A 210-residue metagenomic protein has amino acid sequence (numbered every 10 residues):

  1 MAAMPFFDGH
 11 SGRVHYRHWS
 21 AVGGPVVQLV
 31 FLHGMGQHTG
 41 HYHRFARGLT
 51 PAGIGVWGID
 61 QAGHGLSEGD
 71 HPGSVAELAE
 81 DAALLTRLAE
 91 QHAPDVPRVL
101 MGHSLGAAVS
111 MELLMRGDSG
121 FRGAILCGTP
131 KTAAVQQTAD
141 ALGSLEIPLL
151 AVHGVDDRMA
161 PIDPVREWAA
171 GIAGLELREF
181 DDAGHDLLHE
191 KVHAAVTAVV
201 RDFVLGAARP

Functional and structural regions predicted by a protein language model:
M1-G23: N-terminal cap/lid segment of alpha/beta-hydrolase-fold proteins
G34-Q37: Active-site glycine-rich loops that stabilize anionic/oxyanionic intermediates across multiple enzyme folds
G48-E68: Conserved alpha/beta-hydrolase
G73-Q91: Alpha/beta-hydrolase active-site loop
L145, A151-H153: Short beta-strand/loop motif that positions the catalytic acidic residue of the alpha/beta-hydrolase fold
I147, P161-A170: Short alpha-helix in the alpha/beta-hydrolase fold that links the catalytic acid
D156-A160: Acidic catalytic loop of the alpha/beta-hydrolase fold
D182-P210: Catalytic active-site module of serine/aspartate enzymes centered on a nucleophile-bearing elbow/loop
